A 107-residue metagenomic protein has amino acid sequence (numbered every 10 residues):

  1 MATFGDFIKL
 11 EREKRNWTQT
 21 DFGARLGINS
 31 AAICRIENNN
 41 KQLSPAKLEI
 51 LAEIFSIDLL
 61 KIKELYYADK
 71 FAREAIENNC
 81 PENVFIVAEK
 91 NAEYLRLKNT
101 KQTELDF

Functional and structural regions predicted by a protein language model:
M1-K14: A short, Lys/Arg-rich alpha-helix, primarily the initiator
F7, T18, S44-K47: Residues that mark the N-terminal boundary/hinge immediately upstream of a DNA-recognition element
E13, A24, E53: Alpha-helical residues within the helix-turn-helix
N16-C34: Short alpha-helical DNA-recognition segment
S44-K61: DNA major-groove recognition helix of helix-turn-helix/homeodomain DNA-binding modules
Y67-F107: Interfacial/linker helices and their anchor residues that mediate assembly or domain coupling
